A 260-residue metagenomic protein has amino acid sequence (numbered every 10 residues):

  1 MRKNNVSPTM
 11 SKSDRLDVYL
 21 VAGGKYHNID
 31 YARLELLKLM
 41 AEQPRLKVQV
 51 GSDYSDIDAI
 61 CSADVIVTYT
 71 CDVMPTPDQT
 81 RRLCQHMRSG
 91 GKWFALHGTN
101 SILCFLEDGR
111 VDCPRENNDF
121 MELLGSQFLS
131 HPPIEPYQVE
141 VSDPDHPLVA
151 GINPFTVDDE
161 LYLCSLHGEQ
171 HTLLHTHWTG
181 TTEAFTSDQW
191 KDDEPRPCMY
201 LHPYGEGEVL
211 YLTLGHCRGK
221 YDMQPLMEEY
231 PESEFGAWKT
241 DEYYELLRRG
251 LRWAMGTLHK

Functional and structural regions predicted by a protein language model:
K3-N4, P8-T9, S13, L34 (+5 more regions): Catalytic beta-strand/loop cores that center a nucleophilic Ser/Cys/Thr and support acyl-enzyme chemistry
N4-S7, D17-F105: Helical hinge/lid and interdomain linker segments adjacent to catalytic or ligand-binding clefts that mediate domain
K25-Y26, V73, N100-I102, H177-G180 (+3 more regions): Short, solvent-exposed loop/turn segments at secondary-structure junctions
Y31-A32, P75, D192, F235-L246: Soluble or luminal CAZymes and related metallo-dependent hydrolases
A32, L36, Q79, E116 (+2 more regions): Stable alpha-helical elements in mature extracytoplasmic
M74-G151: A glycine-rich, often tryptophan-bearing local segment used as a flexible ligand/cofactor-contacting loop or short
Y221-T240: A short acidic/glycine-rich loop-to-helix N-cap element
L246-T257: C-terminal alpha-helix
